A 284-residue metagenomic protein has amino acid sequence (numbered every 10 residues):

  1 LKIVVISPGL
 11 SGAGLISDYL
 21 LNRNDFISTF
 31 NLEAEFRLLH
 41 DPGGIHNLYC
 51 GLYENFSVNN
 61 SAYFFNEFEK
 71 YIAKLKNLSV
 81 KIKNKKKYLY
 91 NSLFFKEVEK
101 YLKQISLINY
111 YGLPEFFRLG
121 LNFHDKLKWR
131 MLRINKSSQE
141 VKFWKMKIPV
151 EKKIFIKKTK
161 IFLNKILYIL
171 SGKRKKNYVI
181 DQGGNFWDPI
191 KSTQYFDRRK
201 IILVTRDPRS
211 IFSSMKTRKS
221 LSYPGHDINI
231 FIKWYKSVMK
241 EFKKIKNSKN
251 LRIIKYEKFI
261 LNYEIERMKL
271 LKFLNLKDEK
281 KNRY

Functional and structural regions predicted by a protein language model:
L1-I154: PAPS-dependent sulfotransferase catalytic core
I3-I6, Q104-N282: PAPS-dependent sulfotransferase catalytic domain
N31-L32, K281-Y284: A short, aromatic/hydrophobic, helix- or strand-capping loop or linear motif that either lines the entrance/gate
F68-L75, M215-K219, Y284: Hydrophobic transmembrane alpha-helix bundles
